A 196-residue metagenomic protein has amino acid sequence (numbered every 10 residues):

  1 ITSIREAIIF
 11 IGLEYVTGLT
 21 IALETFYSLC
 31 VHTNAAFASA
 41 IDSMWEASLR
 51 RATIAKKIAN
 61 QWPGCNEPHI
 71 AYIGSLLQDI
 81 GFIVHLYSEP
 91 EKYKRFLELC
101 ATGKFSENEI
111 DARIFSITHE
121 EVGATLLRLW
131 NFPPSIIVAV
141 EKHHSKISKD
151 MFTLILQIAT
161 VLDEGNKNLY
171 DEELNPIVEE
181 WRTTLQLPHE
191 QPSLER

Functional and structural regions predicted by a protein language model:
I1-S28, H32: Heme-based O2/NO sensor domains and their adjacent alpha-helical segments, primarily globin folds but also including
L19, H32-M44, T53-R196: Metal-dependent nucleotide-binding catalytic modules
